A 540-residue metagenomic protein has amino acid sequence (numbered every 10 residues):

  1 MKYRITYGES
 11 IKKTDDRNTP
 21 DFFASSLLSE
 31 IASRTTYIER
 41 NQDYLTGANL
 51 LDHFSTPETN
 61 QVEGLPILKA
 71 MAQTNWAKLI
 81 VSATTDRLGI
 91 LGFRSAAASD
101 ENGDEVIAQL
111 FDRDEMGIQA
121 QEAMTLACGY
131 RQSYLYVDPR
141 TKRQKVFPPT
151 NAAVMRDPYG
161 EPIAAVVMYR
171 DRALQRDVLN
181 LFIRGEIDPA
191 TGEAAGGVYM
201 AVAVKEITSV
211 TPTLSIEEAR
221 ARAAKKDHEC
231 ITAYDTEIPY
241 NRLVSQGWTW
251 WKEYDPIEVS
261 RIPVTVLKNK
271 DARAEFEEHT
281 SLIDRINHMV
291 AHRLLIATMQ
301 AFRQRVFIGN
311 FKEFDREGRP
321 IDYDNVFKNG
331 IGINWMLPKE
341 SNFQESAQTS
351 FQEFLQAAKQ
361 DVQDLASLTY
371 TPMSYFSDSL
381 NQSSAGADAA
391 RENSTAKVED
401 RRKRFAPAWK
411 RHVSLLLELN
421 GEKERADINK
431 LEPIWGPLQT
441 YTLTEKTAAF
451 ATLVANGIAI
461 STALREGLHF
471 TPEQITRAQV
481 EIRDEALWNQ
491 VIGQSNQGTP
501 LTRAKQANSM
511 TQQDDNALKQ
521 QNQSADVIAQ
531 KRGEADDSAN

Functional and structural regions predicted by a protein language model:
M1-Q175, K505, T511-N540: Extended, helix-rich architectural segments
K2-I5, E9, R319-A347, Q352-T369 (+2 more regions): C-terminal anchoring/interaction modules
S25, L68, A108, D112 (+4 more regions): Conserved aromatic-histidine-acidic binding/catalytic patches
I38, L45, L91, R113-Q121 (+10 more regions): Short secondary-structure junctions and interdomain/linker hinges
F54, M71, I80-G92, L110 (+8 more regions): Generic structural signal for hydrophobic core residues of well-folded globular domains
N102-G103, D112-A120, E278, L282 (+3 more regions): Short amphipathic alpha-helical segments
C128-G129, Y134-A272: Extended, regular secondary-structure scaffolds
K225-A389, N393, L431, P437: Extended, charged amphipathic alpha-helical segments
